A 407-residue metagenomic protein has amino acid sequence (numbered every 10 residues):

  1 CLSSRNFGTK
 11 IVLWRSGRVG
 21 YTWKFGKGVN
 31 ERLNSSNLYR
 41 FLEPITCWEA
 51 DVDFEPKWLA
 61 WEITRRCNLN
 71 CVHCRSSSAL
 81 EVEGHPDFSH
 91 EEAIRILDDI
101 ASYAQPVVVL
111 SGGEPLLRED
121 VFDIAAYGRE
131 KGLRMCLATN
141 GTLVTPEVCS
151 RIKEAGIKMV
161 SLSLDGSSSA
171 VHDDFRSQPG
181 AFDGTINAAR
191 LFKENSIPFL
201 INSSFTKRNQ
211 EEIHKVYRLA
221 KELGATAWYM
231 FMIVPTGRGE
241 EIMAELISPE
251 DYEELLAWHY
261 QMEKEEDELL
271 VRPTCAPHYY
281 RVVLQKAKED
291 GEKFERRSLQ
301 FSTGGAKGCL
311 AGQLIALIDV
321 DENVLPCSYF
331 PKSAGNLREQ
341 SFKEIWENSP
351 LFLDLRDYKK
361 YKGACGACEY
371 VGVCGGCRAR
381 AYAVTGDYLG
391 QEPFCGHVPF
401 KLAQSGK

Functional and structural regions predicted by a protein language model:
S4-G84, D98-A101, E295, F342: N-terminal pre-core extensions flanking Radical SAM catalytic domains
Y21, V29, R40-E55, N323-V324 (+1 more regions): Flexible mid-to-C-terminal extensions adjoining Fe-S/redox cofactors in radical SAM and related proteins
E62-N70, E114, C365-G372: Cysteine-centered iron-sulfur cluster-binding motifs in ferredoxin-type domains/subunits of redox enzymes
H90-S111, L117-E240, E245-S248: Radical SAM/AdoMet-radical enzyme domain recognition
S196, P249-S298, N323-G375: C-terminal accessory region of radical SAM enzymes
K221-E222, T226, E241-E268, G305 (+1 more regions): A structural motif corresponding to the C-terminal lobe/cap of the Radical SAM core domain
C309-Q313: Short, small/polar residue-rich loop motifs at catalytic or cofactor-binding pockets
I318-D319: Short, acidic, Ser/Thr-enriched surface-loop or helix-capping motifs
